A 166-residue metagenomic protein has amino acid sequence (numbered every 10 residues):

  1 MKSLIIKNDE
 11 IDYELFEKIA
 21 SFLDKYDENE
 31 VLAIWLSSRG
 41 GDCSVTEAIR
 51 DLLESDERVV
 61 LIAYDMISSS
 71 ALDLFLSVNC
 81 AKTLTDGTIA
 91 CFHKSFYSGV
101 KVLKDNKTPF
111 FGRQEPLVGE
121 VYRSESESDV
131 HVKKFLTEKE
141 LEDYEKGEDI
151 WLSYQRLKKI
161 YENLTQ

Functional and structural regions predicted by a protein language model:
M1-F22, Y26, W35-S38: STAS-typified acidic loop motif
K2, E28-V31, E57-R58, C80: Short coil/turn segments at beta-strand junctions that form active-site/ligand-binding loops
Y13, C43, S69: Loop/helix-junction capping segments adjacent to catalytic residues or to phosphate/diphosphate-binding pockets
I19, I34, F75, L157: Terminal peptide-recognition signature
E30-V45, R58-M66: Short, glycine-/small-residue-enriched flexible loop/hinge segments at domain edges that mediate gating
L32, K101-Q166: Charged, glycine-interspersed solvent-exposed loop segments at helix/strand-loop junctions that cap or gate access
C43-L53, D73: TIR-domain catalytic/interaction hotspot
E54-D105: Glycine-rich beta-to-alpha active-site loop
